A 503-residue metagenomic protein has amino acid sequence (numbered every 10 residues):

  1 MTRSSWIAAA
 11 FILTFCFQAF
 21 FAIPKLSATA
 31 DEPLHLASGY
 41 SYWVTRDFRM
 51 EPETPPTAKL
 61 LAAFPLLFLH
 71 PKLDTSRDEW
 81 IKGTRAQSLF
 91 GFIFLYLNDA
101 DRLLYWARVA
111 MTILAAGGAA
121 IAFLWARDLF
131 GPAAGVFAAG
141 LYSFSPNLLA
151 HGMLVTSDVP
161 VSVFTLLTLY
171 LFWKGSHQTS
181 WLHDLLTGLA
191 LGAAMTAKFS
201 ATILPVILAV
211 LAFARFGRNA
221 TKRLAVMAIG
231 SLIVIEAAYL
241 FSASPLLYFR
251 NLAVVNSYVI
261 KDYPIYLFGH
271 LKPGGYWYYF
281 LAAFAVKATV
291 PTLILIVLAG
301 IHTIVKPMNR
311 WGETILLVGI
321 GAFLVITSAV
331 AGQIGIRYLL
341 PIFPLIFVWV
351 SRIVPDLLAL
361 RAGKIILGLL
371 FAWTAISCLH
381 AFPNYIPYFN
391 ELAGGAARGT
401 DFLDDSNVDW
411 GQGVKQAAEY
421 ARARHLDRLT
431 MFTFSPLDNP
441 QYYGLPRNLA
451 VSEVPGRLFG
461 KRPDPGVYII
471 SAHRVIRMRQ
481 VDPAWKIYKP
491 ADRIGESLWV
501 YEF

Functional and structural regions predicted by a protein language model:
S4-A10, T75-F90, A122-F144, H177 (+2 more regions): Transmembrane-helix signature of polytopic, membrane-embedded enzymes that assemble or transfer cell-envelope glycans
A9-I12, V206, L224-I229, I233 (+4 more regions): Signature aromatic-anchored transmembrane alpha helix within multi-pass, membrane-resident enzymes that catalyze glycan
L13, V109-L129, L167-L171: Transmembrane-helix motifs of polytopic, lipid-linked glycan transferases
F48-A110, L246-P273: Interfacial juxtamembrane loops and adjacent helix segments that form the catalytic/substrate-binding surfaces
A138-S143, Y170, L191, M195: Short helix- or helix-capping micro-motifs that position conserved polar/aromatic residues at function-defining sites
T168-D184: Membrane-interface transmembrane helices that cradle and orient dolichyl/undecaprenyl
A283, A288-R310: Hydrophobic, aromatic-rich transmembrane alpha-helices and their immediate juxtamembrane boundary segments
A393-F503: C-terminal luminal/periplasmic domains and tails of membrane-associated envelope-modifying transferases
